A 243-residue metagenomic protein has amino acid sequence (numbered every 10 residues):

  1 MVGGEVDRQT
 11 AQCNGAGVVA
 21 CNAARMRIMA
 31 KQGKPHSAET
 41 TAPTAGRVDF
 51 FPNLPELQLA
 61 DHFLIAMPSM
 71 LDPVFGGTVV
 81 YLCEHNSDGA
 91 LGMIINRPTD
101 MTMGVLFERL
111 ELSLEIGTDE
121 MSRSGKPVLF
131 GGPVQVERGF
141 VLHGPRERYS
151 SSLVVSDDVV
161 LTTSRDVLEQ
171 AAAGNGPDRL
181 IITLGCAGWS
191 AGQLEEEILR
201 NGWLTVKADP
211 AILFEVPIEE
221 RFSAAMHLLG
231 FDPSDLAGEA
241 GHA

Functional and structural regions predicted by a protein language model:
M1, C13-N14, A23: Compositionally biased, low-complexity intrinsically disordered regions
G3-G4, G15-G17, G33: Residue-identity detector for glycine
C21-T183, A187-A243: A short aromatic-anchored loop/beta-hairpin motif
